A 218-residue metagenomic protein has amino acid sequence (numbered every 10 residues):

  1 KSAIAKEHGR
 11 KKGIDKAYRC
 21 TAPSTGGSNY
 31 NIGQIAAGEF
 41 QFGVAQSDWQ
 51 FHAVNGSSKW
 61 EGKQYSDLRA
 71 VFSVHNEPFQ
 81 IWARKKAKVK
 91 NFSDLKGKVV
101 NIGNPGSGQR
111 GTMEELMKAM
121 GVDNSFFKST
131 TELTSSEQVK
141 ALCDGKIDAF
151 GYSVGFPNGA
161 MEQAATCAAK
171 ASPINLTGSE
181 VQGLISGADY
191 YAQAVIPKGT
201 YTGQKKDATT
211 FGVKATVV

Functional and structural regions predicted by a protein language model:
K1-K12, Y18, S73, E77-D144: Bilobed "Venus flytrap"/periplasmic-binding protein-like clamshell domains and structurally analogous long
K1-Q46: N-terminal (or domain-start) structured segment
K11-D15, W60-Q64, V122-D123, Q163-C167: Short, conserved catalytic or adaptor-binding loops enriched in Gly and charged residues
D15-A17, G27-Y30, A37-F40, Y65-L68 (+4 more regions): Extracytoplasmic
T21, Q41-Q46, Q80-W82, N101-G103 (+2 more regions): Structural recognition of the beta-strand scaffold that forms the well-ordered cores of secreted hydrolase catalytic
G27-N29, D48-H52, E77-P78, A87-V89 (+4 more regions): Solvent-exposed loop/turn segments at secondary-structure junctions within structured extracellular/periplasmic domains
F40-N76, G155-G159: Acidic, polar ligand-binding/catalytic clefts
S47-W49, S58, A87, N124-V218: Pocket-lining segment of extracytoplasmic ligand-binding domains
